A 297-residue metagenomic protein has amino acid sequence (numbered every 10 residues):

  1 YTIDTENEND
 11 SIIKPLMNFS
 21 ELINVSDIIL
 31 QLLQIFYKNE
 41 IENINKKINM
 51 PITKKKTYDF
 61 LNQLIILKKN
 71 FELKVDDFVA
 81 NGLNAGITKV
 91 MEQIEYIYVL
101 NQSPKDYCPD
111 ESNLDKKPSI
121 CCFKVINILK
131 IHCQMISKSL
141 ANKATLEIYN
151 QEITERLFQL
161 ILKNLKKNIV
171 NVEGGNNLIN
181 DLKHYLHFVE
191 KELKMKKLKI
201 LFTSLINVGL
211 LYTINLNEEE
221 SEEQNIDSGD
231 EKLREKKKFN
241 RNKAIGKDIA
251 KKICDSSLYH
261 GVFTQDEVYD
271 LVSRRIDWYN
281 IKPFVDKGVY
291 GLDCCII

Functional and structural regions predicted by a protein language model:
Y1-I297: Extended alpha-helical "rod" scaffolds
